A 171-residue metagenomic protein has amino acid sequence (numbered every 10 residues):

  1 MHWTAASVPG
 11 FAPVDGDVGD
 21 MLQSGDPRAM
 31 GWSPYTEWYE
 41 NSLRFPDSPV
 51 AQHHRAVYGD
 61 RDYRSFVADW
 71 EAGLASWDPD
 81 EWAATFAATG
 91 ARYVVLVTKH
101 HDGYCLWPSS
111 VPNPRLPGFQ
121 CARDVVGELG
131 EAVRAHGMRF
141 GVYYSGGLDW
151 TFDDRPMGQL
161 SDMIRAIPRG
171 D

Functional and structural regions predicted by a protein language model:
M1-D171: Mature catalytic domains of secreted/periplasmic carbohydrate-active enzymes
